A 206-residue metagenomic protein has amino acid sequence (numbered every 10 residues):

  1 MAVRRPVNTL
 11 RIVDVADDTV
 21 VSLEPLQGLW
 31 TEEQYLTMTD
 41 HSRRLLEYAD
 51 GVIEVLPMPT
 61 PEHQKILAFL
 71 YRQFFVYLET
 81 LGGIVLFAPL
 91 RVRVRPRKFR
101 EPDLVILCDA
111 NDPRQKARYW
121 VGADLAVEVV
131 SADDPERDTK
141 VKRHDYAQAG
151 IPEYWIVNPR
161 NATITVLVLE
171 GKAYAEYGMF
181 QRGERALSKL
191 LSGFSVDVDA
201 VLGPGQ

Functional and structural regions predicted by a protein language model:
M1-Q206: Gly/Pro/Ser/Thr-rich low-complexity, intrinsically disordered segments predominantly at protein N-termini
